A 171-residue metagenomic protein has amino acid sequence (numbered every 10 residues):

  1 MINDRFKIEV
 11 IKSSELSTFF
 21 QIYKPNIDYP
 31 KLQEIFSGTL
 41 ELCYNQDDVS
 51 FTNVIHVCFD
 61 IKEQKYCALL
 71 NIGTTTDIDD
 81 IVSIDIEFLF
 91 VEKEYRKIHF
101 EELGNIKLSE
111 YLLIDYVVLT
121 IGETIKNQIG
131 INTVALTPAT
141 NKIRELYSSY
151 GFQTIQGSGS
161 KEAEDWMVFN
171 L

Functional and structural regions predicted by a protein language model:
M1-L103, Y111-L112, Y116-A139, R144-L171: Non-catalytic substrate-recognition and accessory regions of acyl/acetyltransferase enzymes
